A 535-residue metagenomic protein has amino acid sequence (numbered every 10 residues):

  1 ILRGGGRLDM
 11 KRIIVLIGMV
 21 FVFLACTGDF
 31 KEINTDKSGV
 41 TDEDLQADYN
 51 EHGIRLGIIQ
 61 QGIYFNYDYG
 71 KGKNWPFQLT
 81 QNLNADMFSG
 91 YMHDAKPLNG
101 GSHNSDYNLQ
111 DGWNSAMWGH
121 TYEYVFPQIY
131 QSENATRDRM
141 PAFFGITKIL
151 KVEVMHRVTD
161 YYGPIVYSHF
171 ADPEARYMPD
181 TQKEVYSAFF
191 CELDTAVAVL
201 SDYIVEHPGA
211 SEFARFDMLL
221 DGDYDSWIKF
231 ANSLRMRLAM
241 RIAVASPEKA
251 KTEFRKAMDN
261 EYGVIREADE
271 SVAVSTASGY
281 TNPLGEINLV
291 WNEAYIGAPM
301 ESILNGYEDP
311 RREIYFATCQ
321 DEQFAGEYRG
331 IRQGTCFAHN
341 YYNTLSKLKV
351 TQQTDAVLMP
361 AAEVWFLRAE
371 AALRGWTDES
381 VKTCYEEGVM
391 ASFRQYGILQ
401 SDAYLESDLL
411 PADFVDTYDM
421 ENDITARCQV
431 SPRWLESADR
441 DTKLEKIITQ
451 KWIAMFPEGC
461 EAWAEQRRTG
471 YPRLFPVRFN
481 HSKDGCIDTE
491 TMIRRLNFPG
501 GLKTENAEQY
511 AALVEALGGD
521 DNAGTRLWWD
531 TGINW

Functional and structural regions predicted by a protein language model:
I1-T35: Bacterial Sec-dependent N-terminal signal peptides
C26-D29, I59, V152, F189 (+1 more regions): Terminal processing/anchoring signals of secreted or surface-associated proteins and related intramolecular
C26-S89, H120, D484-W535: Membrane-proximal, proline-rich intrinsically disordered regions
D29-K31, S115-M117, Y471-P472: Extracellular glycan-recognition regions
Q46-Y49, D94-D402, S437-T442: Structured, solvent-exposed acidic/aromatic patches
D68-L79, P164-I165, K251, G459-A464: Beta-strand acidic-aromatic groove motif in beta-rich domains, primarily in extracellular
F393, G397-W535: C-terminal functional modules
